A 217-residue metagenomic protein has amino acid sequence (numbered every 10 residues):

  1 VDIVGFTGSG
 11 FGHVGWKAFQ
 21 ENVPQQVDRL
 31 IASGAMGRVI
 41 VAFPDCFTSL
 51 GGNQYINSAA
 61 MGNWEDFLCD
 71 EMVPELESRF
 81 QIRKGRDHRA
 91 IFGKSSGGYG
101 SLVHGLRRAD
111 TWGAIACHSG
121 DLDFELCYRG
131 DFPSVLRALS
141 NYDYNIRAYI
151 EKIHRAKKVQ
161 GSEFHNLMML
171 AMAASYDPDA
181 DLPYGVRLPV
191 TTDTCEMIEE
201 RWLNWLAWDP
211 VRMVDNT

Functional and structural regions predicted by a protein language model:
V1-T217: Non-catalytic cap/lid and distal C-terminal segments of serine-dependent acyl enzymes
